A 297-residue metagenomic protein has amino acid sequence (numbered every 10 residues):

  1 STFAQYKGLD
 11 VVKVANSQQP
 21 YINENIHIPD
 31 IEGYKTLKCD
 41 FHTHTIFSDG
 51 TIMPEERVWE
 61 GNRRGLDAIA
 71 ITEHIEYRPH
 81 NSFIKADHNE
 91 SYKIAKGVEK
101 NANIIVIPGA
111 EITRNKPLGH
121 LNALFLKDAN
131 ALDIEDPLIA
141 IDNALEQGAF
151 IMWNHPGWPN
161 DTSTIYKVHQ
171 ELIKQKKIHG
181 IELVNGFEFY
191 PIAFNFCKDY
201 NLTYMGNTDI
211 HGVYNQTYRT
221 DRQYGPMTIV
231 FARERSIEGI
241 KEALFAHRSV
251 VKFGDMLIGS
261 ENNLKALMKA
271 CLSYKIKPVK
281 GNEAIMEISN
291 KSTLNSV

Functional and structural regions predicted by a protein language model:
T2-F3, L145: Compositionally biased regions
F3-C39, V58, K116-L126, D161-V297: Charged catalytic cores and adjacent phosphate/nucleic-acid-binding surfaces used for phosphate/nucleic-acid chemistry
Q18-Q147, N154, S163, K176 (+2 more regions): A metal-dependent hydrolase metal-coordination microenvironment
A149-I151, Y204: Generic beta-sheet signal
P156-W158: Conserved catalytic scaffold of divalent metal-dependent phosphoesterases
